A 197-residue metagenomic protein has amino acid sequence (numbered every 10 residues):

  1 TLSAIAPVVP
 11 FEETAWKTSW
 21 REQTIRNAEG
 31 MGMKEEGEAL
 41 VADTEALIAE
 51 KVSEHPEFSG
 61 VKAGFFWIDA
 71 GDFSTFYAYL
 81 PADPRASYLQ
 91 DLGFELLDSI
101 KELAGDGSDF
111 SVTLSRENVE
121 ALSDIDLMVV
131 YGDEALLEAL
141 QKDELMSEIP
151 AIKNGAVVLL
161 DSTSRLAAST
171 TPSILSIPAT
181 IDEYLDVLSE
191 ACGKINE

Functional and structural regions predicted by a protein language model:
T1, T113-D124: Short helices/loops that flank or line small-molecule/ion binding pockets
S3-D72, T170-E197: Extracytoplasmic substrate-binding proteins
A4-A6, L92, I152-K153: Short, structured coil segments at secondary-structure junctions
K62-I68, S99-I100, V129-Y131: Short, conserved beta-strand edge motifs with alternating hydrophobic and charged residues
T75-S111, R165: Alpha-helical, coiled-coil/dimerization segments enriched in small aliphatic residues
D109-R116, L136, K142: N-terminal post-signal-peptidase region of extra-cytosolic proteins
L122-E197: Structured C-terminal subdomain patch of bacterial secreted/periplasmic proteins
